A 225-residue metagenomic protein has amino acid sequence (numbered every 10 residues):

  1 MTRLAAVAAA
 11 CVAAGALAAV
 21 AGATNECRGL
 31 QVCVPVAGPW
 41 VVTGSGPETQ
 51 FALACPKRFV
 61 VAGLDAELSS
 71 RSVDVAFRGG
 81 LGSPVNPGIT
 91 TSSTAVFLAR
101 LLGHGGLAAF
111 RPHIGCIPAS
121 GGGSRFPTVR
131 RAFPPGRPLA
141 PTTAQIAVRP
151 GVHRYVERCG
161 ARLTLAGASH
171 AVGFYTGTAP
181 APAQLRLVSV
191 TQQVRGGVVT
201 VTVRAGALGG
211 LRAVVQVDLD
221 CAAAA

Functional and structural regions predicted by a protein language model:
A5-V7, G15-G29: C-terminal region of N-terminal signal peptides and the immediate post-cleavage residues of exported proteins
T24-A225: Extracellular attachment/recognition segments
